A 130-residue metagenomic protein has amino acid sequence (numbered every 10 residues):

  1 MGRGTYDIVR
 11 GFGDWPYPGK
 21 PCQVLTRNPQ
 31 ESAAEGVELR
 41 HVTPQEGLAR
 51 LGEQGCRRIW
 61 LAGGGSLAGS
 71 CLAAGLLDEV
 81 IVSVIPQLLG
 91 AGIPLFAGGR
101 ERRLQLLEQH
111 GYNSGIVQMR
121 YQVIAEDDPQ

Functional and structural regions predicted by a protein language model:
M1-Q130: Enzymes that bind and transform nitrogen-containing heteroaromatic metabolites
